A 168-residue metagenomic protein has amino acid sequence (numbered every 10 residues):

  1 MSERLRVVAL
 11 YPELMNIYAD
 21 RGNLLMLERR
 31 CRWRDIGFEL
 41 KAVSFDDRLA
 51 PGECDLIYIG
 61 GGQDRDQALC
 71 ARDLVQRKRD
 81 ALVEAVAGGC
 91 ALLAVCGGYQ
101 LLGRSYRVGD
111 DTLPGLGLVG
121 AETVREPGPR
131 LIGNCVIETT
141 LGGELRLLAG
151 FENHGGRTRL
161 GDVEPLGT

Functional and structural regions predicted by a protein language model:
M1-A87: N-terminal beta1-alpha1 cap of cysteine-dependent amidohydrolase-like domains
S2-L5, V124-T168: Amide-donor transfer/coupling interface in amidating biosynthetic enzymes
L10-P12, V43-F45, G60-G62, V95-G98 (+3 more regions): Fold-independent oxyanion-binding glycine-rich loops and adjacent beta-strand/coil segments at enzyme active sites
L14-G22, C54-L56, C96-Q100, D110-P114 (+1 more regions): A broad, low-specificity signal for short, low-complexity segments enriched in glycine/proline and polar/charged
Y18, P51, A68, G103 (+2 more regions): Generic domain-boundary/flexible-linker signal
L27-I36, S105-G109, L160-L166: Short charge-dense sequence patches
D64-L141, L145: Cysteine-nucleophile active-site neighborhood
